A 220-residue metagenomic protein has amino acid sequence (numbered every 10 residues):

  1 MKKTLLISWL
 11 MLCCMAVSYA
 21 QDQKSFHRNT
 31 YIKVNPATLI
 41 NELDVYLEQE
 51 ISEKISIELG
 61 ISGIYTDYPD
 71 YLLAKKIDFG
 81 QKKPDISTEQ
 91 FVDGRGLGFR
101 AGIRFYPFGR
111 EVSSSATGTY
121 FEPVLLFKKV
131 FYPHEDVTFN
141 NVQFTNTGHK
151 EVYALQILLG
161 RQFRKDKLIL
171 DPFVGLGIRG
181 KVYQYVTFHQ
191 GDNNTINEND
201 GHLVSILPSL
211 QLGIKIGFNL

Functional and structural regions predicted by a protein language model:
M1-F26, I216, L220: Bacterial Sec-dependent N-terminal signal peptides
A20-P84, K215-N219: Short glycine/proline- and aromatic-enriched beta-strand/turn motifs that initiate or cap beta-hairpins
Q21-R28, E53-K54, F108-G118, R164-L170: Short loop/turn motifs that connect adjacent beta-strands in outer-membrane beta-barrel proteins
I32-P36, L59-I61, A101, F121-L125 (+3 more regions): Membrane-embedded beta-strand positions of outer-membrane beta-barrel proteins
K33-N35, T66-G98, K128-V152, K181-Q211: Extracellular/periplasm-exposed beta-strand and loop segments of Gram-negative cell-envelope proteins, dominated by
P36-I40, G63-D67, F105-P107, L125-F131 (+2 more regions): Transmembrane beta-strands of outer-membrane beta-barrel pores
R100, R104-F105, I206-L220: Outer-membrane beta-barrel "beta-signal"
G102, A116, V124-L126, E151 (+5 more regions): Transmembrane beta-barrel domains of bacterial outer-membrane proteins
